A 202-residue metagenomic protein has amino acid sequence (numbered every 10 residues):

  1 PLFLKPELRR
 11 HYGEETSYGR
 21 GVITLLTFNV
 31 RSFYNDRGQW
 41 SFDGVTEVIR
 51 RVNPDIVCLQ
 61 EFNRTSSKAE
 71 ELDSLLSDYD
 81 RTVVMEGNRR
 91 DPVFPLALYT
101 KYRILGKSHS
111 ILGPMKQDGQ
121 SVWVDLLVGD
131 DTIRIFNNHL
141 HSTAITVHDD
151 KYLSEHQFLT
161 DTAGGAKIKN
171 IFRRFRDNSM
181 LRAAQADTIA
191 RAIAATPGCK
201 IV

Functional and structural regions predicted by a protein language model:
L2-D43, E47: N-terminal signal-anchor transmembrane helix
L2-T16, I56, Q60-S154: Structured beta-strand-rich core segments of catalytic domains in phosphoester-bond hydrolases
R20, G119, T196-P197: Short gly/pro-enriched beta-turn/loop segments at secondary-structure junctions
G21, V52, Y102: Structured loop/turn residues at beta-strand edges in well-structured enzyme cores
V22-N35, T132-H141, D161-F175: Active-site-proximal beta-strand elements of phosphoester/diester hydrolases
L25-V30, V45-A69, V124, I135-H139 (+1 more regions): Active-site beta-strand/loop signature of hydrolases that rely on acidic residues for catalysis
R81-L98, A166, N170-T196: Active site of divalent-metal-dependent phosphoester/diester hydrolases
D149-K167: Low-complexity, intrinsically disordered terminal/linker segments enriched in charged and Gly/Pro repeats
